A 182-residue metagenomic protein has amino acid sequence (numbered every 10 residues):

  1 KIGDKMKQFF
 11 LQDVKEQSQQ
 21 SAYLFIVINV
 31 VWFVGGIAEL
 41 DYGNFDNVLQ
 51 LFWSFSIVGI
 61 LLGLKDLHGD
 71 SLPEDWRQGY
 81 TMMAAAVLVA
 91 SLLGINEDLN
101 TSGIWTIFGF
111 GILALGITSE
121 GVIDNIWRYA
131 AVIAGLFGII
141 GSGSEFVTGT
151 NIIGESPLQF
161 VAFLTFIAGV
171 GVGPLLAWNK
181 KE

Functional and structural regions predicted by a protein language model:
K1-K5: Short, Lys/Arg-enriched N-terminal segments with co-localized hydrophobic residues within the first ~10-30 amino acids
M6-E182: Hydrophobic, aromatic-enriched alpha-helical segments typical of multi-pass transmembrane helices
